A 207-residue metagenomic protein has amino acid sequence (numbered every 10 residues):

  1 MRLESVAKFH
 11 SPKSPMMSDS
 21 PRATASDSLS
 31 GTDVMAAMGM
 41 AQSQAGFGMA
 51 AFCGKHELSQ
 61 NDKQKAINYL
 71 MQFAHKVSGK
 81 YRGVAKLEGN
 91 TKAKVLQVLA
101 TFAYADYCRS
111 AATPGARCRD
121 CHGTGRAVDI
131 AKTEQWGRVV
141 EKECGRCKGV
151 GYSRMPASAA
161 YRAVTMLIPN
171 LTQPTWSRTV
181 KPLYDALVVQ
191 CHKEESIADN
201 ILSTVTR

Functional and structural regions predicted by a protein language model:
M1-C108: N-terminal alpha-helical interaction blocks
L3-V6, W136, V150, I168: Intrinsically disordered, low-complexity regions
T101-R117, G123-G125, E134-V139: Short, flexible, mixed-charge glycine/proline-rich loop motifs that serve as phosphate/nucleic-acid-contacting
C118-C121, C144-C147: Short cysteine-rich clusters marking metal-coordination/redox-active sites
K132-E134, A160: N-terminal low-complexity, intrinsically disordered patches enriched in charged
V139-G145, S153: Transmembrane alpha-helical hairpins and terminal membrane-anchor modules
K148-R207: Long, charge-rich boundary regions
